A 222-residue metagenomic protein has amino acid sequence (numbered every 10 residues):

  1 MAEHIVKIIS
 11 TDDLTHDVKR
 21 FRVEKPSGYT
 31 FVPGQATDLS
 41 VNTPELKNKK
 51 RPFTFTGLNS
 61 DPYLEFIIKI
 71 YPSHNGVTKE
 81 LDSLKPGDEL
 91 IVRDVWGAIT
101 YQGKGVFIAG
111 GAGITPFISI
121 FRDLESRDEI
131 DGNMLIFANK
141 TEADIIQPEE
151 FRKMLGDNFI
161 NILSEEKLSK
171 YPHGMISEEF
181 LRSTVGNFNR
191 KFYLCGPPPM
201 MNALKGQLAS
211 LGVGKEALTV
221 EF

Functional and structural regions predicted by a protein language model:
M1-A2, V92: N-terminal helix initiation/capping motif
A2-P86, N139-T141, E165-E166: Ferredoxin-reductase
S73-F222: FNR/FR-type flavoprotein reductase catalytic core
